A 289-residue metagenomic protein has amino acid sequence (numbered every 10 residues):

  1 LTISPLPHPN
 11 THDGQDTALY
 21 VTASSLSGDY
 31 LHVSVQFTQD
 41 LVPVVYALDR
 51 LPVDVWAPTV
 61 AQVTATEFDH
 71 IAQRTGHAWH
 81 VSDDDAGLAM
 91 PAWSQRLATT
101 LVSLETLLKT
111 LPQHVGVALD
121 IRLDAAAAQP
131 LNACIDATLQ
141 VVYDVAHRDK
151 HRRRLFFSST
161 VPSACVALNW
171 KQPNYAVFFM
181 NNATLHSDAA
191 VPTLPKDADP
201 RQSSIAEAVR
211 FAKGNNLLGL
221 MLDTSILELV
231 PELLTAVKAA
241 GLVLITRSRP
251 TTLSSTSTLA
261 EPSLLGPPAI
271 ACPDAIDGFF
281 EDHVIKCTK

Functional and structural regions predicted by a protein language model:
L1-K289: Phosphate-group recognition and catalysis centered on beta-loop-alpha active-site segments
